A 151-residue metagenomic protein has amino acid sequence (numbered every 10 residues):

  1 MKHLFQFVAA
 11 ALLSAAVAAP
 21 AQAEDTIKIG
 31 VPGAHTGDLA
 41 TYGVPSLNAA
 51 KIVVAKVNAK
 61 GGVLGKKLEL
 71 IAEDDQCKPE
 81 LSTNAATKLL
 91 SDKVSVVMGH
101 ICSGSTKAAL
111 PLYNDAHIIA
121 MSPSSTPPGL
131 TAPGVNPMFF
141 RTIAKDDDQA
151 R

Functional and structural regions predicted by a protein language model:
M1-A9: Bacterial N-terminal signal peptides that target proteins for export
A10-A11, A21: Cleavable N-terminal signal peptides
V17-A23: Sec/Tat signal peptide C-region and signal peptidase I cleavage site
E24, L47-L70: Signal peptide-proximal N-terminal region of secreted/periplasmic/extracellular or secretory-lumen proteins
G30-K51, E73-E80, I101-G104: Extracytoplasmic "Venus flytrap"
V63-D75, V135-F140: Short beta-strand elements in bilobed, periplasmic/extracellular small-molecule ligand-binding domains
I71-A72, Q76-S95: Short, well-structured alpha-helical segments in soluble
E80, S91-R151: Extracytoplasmic ligand/sensor domains, especially the bilobed periplasmic-binding protein
